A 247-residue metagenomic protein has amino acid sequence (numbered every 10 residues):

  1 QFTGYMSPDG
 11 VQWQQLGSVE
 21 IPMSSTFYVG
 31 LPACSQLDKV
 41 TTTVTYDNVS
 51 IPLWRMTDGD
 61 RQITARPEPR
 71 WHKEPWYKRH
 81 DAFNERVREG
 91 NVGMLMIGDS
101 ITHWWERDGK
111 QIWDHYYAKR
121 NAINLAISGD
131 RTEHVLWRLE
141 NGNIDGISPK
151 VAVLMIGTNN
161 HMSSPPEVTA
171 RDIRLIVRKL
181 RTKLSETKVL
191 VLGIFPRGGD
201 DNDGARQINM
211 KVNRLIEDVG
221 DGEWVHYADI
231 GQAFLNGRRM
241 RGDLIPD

Functional and structural regions predicted by a protein language model:
Q1-M56: Extracellular glycan-recognition regions
R55-I97, I101-H115, T182, D221: N-terminal secretory targeting modules
T64-R70, N124-R131, M162: Acidic/histidine-rich helix-loop elements that form or flank divalent-metal/phosphate-binding sites at the catalytic
G93-G98, N121-A126, K150-I156, N160 (+2 more regions): Structural recognition of the beta-strand scaffold that forms the well-ordered cores of secreted hydrolase catalytic
M94, L125-S128, P166-I173, N202-N209: Solvent-exposed, acidic/flexible segments
T102, G129, Q232: Short, glycine/acidic-enriched loop or turn micro-motifs at the edges of active sites
H103-A118, T132-L184, L190, I194-D200: Oxyanion-hole/transition-state-stabilizing segment in secreted/luminal serine hydrolases and related acyltransferases
P196-D247: Catalytic His-Asp segment of secreted/periplasmic serine-dependent ester chemistry enzymes
